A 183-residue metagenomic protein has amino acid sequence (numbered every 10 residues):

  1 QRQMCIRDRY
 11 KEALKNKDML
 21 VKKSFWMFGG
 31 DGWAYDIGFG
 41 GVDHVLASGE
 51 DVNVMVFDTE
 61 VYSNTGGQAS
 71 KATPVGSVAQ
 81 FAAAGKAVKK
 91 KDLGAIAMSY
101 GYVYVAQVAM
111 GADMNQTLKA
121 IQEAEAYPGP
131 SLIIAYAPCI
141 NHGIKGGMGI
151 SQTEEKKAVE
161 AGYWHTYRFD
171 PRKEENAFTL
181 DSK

Functional and structural regions predicted by a protein language model:
R2-I6: Short, small-residue-biased leader/transition segments that mark boundaries at the very start of proteins
Y10-E12, D18, K22-F25, G29-I37: Long, structured ligand/cofactor-binding scaffold of large enzymes
D18, D36-K89: Catalytic or ion-translocation cores adjacent to nucleophile or general acid/base/metal-coordination motifs in diverse
M19-V21, T73-A126: Conserved thiamine diphosphate
W33-I37, E60-T65, A112-Q116, C139-I144: Flexible loop/turn segments at secondary-structure boundaries
A69-K91, G149-R168: Acidic, Ser/Thr-rich peripheral helices and adjacent loops at domain boundaries
T117-K183: Glycine/aspartate-rich loop-and-adjacent alpha/beta segment that forms the canonical ThDP
